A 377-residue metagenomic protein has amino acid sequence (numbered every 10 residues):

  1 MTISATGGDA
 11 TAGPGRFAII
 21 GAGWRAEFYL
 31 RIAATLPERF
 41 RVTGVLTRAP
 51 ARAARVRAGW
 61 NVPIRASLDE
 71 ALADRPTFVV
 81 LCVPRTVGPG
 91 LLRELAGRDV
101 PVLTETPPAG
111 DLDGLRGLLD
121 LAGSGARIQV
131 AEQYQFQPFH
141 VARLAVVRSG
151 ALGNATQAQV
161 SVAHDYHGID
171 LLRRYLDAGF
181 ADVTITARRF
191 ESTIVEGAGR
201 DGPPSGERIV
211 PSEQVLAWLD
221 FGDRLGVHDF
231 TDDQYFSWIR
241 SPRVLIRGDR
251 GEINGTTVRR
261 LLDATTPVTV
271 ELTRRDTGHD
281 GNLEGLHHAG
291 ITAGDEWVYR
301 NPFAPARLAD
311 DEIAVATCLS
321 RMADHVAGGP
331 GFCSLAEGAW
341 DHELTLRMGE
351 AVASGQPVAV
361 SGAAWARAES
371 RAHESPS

Functional and structural regions predicted by a protein language model:
M1-T11, E70, F78-V80, F303-S377: C-terminal helix-rich "cap/oligomerization" subdomain common to oxidoreductases
M1-W60, D74: N-terminal Rossmann-like dinucleotide-binding module
R55-V62, G117-A122: Short, conserved SAM-binding/catalytic segment of Class I S-adenosyl-L-methionine-dependent methyltransferases
P63-D74: Short acidic low-complexity segments
T77-F78, P84-R85, P89-Q135: Beta-strand-loop-alpha-helix segment that lines the small-molecule cofactor/substrate pocket of alpha/beta enzymes
P138-Q157, G168: Rossmann-like NAD(P)H-binding beta-loop-alpha module
N154-L245, A366: Rossmann-like dinucleotide-binding domain that binds NAD(P)(H)
L245, R250-C333, H373-S377: C-terminal glycine/acidic-rich active-site capping loop/insertion
